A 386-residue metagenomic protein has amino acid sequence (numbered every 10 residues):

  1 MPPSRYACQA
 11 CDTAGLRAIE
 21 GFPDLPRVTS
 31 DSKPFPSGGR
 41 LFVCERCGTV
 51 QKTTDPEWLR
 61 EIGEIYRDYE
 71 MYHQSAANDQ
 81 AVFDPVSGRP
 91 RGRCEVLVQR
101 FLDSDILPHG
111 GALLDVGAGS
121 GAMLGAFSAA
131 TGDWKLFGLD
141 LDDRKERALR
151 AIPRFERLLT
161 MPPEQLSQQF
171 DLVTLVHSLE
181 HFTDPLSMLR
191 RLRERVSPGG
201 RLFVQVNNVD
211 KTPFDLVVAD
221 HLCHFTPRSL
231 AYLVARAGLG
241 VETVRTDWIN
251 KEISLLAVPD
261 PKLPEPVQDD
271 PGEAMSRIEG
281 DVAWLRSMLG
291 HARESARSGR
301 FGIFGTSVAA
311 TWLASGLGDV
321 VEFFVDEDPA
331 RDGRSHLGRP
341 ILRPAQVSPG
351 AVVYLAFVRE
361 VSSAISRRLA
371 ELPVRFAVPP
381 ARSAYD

Functional and structural regions predicted by a protein language model:
M1-V176, L189, I253, D260-R297 (+2 more regions): Conserved N-terminal segment of class I S-adenosyl-L-methionine
R17-P23, L239-N250: Conserved S-adenosyl-L-methionine
P23-R27, F203-C223, P227-L233: Short, glycine-/aromatic-enriched active-site segment of Class I SAM-dependent methyltransferases
D133-W134, S197-G200, V374: A short helix->loop->beta-strand "cap" motif at the edges of active sites that frequently abuts
V176-T183: Short catalytic micro-motifs in class I SAM-dependent methyltransferases
S187-R201: A short glycine-rich, Lys/Arg-flanked "PGG" loop and its adjoining helix->strand segment in the class I
L202-F203, V241: A short hydrophobic/small-residue beta-strand
S254-D386: Hydrophobic, well-ordered beta-alpha structural blocks that scaffold small-molecule cofactor pockets
